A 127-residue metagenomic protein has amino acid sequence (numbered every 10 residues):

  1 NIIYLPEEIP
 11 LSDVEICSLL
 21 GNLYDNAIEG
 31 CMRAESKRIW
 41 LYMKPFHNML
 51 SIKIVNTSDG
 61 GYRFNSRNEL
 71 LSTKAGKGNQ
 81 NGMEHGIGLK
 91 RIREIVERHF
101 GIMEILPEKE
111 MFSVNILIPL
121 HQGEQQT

Functional and structural regions predicted by a protein language model:
N1-L19: Conserved short strand/loop->alpha-helix "switch" segment adjacent to the catalytic nucleotide/phosphoryl-transfer site
D13-E35: Conserved ATP-binding N-box helix of the HATPase_c
R38-N48: Short beta-strand/loop element within the Bergerat-fold HATPase_c
L50-G86, Q125-T127: Glycine-rich/acidic phosphate-handling loop/turn and adjacent ATP-lid/helix of nucleotide-binding kinase/ATPase domains
N56, I116-Q122: C-terminal beta-strand of the catalytic ATP-binding
G60, E108-N115: Glycine-rich nucleotide-binding loop
R91-F100: Conserved glycine-/histidine-rich ATP-lid loop and adjacent helix of the Bergerat-fold HATPase_c
M103-L106: Short hydrophobic beta-strand elements within the C-terminal catalytic ATPase subdomain
